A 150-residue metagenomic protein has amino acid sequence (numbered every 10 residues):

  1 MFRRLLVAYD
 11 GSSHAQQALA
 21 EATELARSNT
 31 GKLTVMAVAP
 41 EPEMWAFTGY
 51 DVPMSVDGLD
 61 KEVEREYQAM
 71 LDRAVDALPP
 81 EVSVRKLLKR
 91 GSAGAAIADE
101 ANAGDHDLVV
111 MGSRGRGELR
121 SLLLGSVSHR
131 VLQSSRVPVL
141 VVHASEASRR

Functional and structural regions predicted by a protein language model:
M1-S55, A77, A147: Small/aliphatic-rich secondary-structure junction motif
H14, E24, S28, V75-V109 (+1 more regions): Structural beta-alpha unit
T34-M36, R85-K89, L140: General small-molecule cofactor/ligand-binding pocket signal
A37, G112-R114, H143-A144: Short secondary-structure boundary segments
Y50-M54, A103-G104, V127-S128: Short, hinge-like loop/turn segments at secondary-structure boundaries
P53-A69: A short acidic, glycine-rich active-site loop that binds or catalyzes chemistry on phosphate/adenosine moieties
L108-R130, S134, S148-R150: Glycine-rich, Arg-bearing micro-motifs that act as flexible, cationic patches
V137-S148: Short, flexible loop segments at boundaries between secondary-structure elements
